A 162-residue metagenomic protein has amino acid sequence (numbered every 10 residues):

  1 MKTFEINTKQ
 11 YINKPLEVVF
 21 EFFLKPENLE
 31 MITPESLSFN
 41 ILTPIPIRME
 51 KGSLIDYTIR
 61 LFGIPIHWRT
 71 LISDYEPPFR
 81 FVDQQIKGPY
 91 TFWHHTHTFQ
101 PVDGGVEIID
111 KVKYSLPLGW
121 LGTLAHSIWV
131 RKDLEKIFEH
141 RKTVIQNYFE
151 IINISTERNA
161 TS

Functional and structural regions predicted by a protein language model:
M1-E50: Hydrophobic ligand-binding cavity/cleft-lining segments
M1-Y11, I151-S162: Hydrophobic-ligand-binding modules of eukaryotic lipid transfer/binding families
E5-N7, P65-R69, F92-H95: Short, surface-exposed coil-to-beta transition loops
N7-Y11, N40, T58, L71 (+2 more regions): Generic structural detector for well-ordered beta-strands
I12-K14, L61-G63, D74, P89 (+1 more regions): Beta-strand elements of well-folded, non-transmembrane domains
V19-F23, L29, I55-Y57, I72 (+3 more regions): Hydrophobic pocket/interface hotspot
N40-K87, E107, H140-Y148, I152-T156 (+1 more regions): Glycine-rich portal/gate segments that line the openings of hydrophobic small-molecule binding cavities
V82-K136, T156: Beta-strand/loop substructures that line and gate deep hydrophobic ligand-binding cavities in soluble
